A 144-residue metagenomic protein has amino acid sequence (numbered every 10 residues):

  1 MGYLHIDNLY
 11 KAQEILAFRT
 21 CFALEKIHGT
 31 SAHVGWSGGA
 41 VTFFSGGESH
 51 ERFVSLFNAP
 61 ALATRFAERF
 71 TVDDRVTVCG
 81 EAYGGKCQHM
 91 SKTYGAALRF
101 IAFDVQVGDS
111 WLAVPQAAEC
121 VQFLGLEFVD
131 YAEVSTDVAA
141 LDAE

Functional and structural regions predicted by a protein language model:
M1-E144: Core nucleotide-handling region used for phosphoryl-transfer chemistry
